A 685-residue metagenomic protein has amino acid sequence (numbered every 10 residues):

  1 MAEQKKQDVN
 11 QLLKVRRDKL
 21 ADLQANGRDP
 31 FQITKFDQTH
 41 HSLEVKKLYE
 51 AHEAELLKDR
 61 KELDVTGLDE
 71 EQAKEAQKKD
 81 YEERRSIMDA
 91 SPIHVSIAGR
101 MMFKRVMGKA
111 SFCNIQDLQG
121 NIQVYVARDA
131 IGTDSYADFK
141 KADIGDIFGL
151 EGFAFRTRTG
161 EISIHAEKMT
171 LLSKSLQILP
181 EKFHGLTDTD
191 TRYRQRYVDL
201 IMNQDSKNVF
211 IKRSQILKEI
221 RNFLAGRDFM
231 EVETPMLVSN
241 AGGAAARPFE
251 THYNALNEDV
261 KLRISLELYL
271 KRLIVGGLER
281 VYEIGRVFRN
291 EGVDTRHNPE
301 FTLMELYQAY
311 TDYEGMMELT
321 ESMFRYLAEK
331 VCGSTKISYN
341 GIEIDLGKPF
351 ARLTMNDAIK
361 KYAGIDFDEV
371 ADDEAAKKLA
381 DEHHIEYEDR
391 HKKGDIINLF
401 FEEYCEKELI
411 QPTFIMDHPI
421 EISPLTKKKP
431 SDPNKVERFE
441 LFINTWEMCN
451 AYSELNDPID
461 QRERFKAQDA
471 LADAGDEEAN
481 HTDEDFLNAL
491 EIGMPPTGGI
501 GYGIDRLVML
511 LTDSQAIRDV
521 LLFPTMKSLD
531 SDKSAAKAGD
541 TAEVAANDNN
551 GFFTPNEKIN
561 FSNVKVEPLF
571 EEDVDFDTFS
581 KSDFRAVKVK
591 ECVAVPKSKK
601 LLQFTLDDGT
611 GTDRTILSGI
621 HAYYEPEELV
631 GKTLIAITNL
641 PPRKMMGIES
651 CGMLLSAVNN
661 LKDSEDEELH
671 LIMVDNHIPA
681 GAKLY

Functional and structural regions predicted by a protein language model:
M1-A21, D29, L529-D577: Intrinsic disorder at enzyme termini
A2-V9, K14-N26, P30-G315, R325 (+3 more regions): Class II aminoacyl-tRNA synthetase-like tRNA-binding/catalytic domains
S91, S135-D138, P496, D575 (+2 more regions): Short, conserved secondary-structure segments in the cores of folded domains
M102, G120, D129, F155 (+20 more regions): Short, glycine-/Ser/Thr-/acidic-enriched flexible segments
V106-A110, E161-I164, T295-P299, N434 (+4 more regions): Short glycine/proline-enriched turns and hinge-like loops at secondary-structure junctions
G242-P248, Y326-M448, A467-M494, K533 (+1 more regions): Metal-assisted phosphate- and nucleotidyl-transfer catalytic regions
L262-L266, G276-F288, N298-D312, F400 (+1 more regions): TRNA-recognition modules of translation machinery and tRNA-sensing kinases, especially anticodon-binding
A542-Y685: Phosphate-backbone binding interfaces of nucleic-acid-interacting proteins
